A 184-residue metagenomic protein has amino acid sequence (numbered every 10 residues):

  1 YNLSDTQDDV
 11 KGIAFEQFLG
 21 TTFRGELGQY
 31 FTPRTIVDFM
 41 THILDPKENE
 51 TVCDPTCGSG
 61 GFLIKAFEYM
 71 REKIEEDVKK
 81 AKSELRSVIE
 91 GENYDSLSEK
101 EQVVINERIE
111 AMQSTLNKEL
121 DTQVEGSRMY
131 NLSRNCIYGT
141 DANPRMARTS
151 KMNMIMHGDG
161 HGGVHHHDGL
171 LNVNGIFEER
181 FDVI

Functional and structural regions predicted by a protein language model:
Y1-G20: Long recognition/docking surfaces used for binding and targeting
D8-G12, R24, K118-V124: Short hydrophobic/aromatic-rich motifs at helix boundaries and adjacent loops
F18-F23, L44: Short alpha-helix boundary/capping elements
F23-R24, I137: Short hinge/gating elements
G25-Q29: Class I SAM-dependent methyltransferase Rossmann-like catalytic core, especially the SAM/SAH-binding loop
T32-V183: Conserved S-adenosyl-L-methionine
